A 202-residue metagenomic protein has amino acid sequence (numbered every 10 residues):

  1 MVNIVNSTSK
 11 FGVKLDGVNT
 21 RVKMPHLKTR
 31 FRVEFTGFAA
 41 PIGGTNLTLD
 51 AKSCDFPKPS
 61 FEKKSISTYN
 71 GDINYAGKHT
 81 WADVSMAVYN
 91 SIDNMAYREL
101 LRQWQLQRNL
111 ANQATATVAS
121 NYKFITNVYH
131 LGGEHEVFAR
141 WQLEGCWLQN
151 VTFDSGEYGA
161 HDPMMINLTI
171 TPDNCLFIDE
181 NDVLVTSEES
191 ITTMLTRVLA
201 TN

Functional and structural regions predicted by a protein language model:
M1-N202: Glycine-rich, low-complexity intrinsically disordered segments
